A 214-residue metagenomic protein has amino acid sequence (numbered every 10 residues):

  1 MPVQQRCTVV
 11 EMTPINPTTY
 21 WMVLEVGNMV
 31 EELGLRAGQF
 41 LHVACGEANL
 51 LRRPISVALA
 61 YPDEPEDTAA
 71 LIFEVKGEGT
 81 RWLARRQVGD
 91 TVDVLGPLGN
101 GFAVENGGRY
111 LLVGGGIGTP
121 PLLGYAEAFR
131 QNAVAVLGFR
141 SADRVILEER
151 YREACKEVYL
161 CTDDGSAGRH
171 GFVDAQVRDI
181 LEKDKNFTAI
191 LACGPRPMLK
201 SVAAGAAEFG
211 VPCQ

Functional and structural regions predicted by a protein language model:
P2-V88: Ferredoxin-reductase
E78-Q214: FNR/FR-type flavoprotein reductase catalytic core
